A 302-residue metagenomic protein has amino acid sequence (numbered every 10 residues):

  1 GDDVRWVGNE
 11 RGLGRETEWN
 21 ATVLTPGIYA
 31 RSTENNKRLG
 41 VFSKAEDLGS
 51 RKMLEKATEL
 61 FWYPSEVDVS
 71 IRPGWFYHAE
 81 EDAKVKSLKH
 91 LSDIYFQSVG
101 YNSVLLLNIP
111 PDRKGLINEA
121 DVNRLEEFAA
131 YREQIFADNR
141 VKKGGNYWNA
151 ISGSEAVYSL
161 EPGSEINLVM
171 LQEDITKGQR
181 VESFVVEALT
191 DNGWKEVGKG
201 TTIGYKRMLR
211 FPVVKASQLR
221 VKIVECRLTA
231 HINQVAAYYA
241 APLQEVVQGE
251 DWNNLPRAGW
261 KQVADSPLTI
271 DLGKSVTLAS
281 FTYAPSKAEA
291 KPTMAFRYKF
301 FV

Functional and structural regions predicted by a protein language model:
G1-R180, E196-F211, K222-E225, T229-H231 (+1 more regions): Mature catalytic domains of secreted/periplasmic carbohydrate-active enzymes
T58, P242-Q262: Predominantly extracellular/luminal regions of secreted and cell-surface proteins, especially disulfide-bonded
G153-S159, D265-G273: Non-catalytic, beta-strand-enriched accessory regions in extracellular/secretory proteins and membrane protein
E161-L168, A216, G273-T282: Extended extracellular/luminal ectodomain segments enriched in beta-structured repeat modules
L171-I175, Y283-E289: Short amphipathic, basic-aromatic surface patches that mediate peripheral association with negatively charged
K177-V185, A290-K299: Short coil-to-beta strand junction motifs in C2/discoidin
V186-A188, A237, F300: Conserved aromatic beta-strand anchor motif in extracellular beta-sandwich/beta-rich domains
N192-K199, E245, V302: Surface-exposed loop/edge segments in extracytoplasmic proteins
